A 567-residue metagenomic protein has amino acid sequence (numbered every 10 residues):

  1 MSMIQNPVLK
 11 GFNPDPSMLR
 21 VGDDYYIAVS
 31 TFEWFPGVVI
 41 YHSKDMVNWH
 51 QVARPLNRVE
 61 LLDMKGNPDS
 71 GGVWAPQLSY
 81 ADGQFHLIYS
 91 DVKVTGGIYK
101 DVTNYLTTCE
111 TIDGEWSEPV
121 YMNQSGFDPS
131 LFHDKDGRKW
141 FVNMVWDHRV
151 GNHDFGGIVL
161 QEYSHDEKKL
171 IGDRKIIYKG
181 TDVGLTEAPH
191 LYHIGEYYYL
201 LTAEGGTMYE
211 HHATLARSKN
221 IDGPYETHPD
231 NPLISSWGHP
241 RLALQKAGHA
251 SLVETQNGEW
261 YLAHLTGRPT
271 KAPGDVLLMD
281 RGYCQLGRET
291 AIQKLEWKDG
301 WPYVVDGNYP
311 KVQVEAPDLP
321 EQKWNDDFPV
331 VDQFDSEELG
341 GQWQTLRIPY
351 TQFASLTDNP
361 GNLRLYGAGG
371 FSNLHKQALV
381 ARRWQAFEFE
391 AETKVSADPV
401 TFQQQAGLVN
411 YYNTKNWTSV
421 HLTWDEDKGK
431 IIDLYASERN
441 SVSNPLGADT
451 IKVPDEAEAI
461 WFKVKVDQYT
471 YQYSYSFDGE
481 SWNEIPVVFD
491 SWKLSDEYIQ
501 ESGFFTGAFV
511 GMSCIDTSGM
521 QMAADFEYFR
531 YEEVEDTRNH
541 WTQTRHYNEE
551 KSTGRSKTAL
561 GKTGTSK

Functional and structural regions predicted by a protein language model:
M1-K567: Carbohydrate-active catalytic/glycan-binding domains of CAZyme proteins, especially the secreted or lumenal ectodomains
